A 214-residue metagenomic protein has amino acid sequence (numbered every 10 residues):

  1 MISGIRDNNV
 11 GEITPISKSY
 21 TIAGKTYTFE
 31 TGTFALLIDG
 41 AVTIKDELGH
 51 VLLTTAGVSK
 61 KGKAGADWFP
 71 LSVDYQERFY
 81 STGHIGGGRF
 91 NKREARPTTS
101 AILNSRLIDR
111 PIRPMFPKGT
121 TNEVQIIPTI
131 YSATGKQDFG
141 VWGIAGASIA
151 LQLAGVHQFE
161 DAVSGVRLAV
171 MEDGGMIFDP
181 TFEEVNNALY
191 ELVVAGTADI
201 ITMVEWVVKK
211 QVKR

Functional and structural regions predicted by a protein language model:
I2-L37, A41-T43: Short, Gly/Pro- and small/polar-rich lid/capping loops
G4, K25, F29, R113-K118 (+2 more regions): Active-site phosphate-binding and catalytic loops of NTP-dependent enzymes
Y20, E30-T33, G40-K60, L71-E77 (+1 more regions): Short beta-strand elements
D39-V124, I130: Glycine-rich, flexible beta-strand/loop modules in the N-terminal catalytic cores of phosphate-handling
L53, I108, K118-M171: Glycine-rich anion/phosphate-binding loop at the beta-strand->alpha-helix junction
V58-K60, E77-F79, P128-T134, V166-G174 (+2 more regions): Acidic, glycine-rich active-site loops and adjacent beta-strand->loop/helix elements that engage anionic groups
P97-T98, I130-K136, V207-R214: A generic structural motif
H157-R214: Mobile "lid/hinge" segments at catalytic clefts and subdomain interfaces of large enzymes
